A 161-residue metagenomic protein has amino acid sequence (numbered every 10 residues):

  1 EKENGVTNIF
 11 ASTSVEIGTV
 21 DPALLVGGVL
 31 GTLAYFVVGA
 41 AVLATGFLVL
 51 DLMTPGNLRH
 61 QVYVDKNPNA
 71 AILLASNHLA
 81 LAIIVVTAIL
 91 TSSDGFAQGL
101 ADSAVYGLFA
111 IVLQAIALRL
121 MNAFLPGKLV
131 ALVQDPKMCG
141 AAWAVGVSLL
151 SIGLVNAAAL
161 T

Functional and structural regions predicted by a protein language model:
E1-G28: Short, strongly hydrophobic alpha-helical membrane anchors
G18-V26, T91-G99, A131: Membrane-interface helix termini and inter-helical loops of multi-pass transporters
G27-L43, Q98-L113: Alpha-helical transmembrane segments
A44-Y63: Membrane-interface helix-loop junction between the first two transmembrane segments
N69-I89: A generic, lipid-embedded transmembrane alpha helix
G107-L120, W143-L154: Mid-bilayer segments of alpha-helical transmembrane spans in multi-pass integral membrane proteins that mediate
G127-V147: Interfacial loop-to-transmembrane junctions
L154-T161: Juxtamembrane boundary at the C-terminal end of a transmembrane helix
